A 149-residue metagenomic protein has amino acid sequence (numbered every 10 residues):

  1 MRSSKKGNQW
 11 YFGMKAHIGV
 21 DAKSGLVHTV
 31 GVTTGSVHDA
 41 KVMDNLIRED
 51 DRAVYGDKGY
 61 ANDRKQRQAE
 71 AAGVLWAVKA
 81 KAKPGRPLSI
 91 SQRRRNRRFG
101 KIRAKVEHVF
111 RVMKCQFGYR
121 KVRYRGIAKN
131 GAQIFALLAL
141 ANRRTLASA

Functional and structural regions predicted by a protein language model:
M1-L75, K81, F135-N142: Polybasic low-complexity intrinsically disordered regions
G7, G100, R144, S148: Acidic, contiguous segments within the catalytic cores of piggyBac-derived transposases
W10-F12, K83-G85, K105, Q133-I134 (+1 more regions): Intrinsically disordered and other compositionally biased segments
R48, R52-A53, K58-A132: Helix-centered, glycine/charged polyanion-binding patches within enzymatic domains that contact phosphate-containing
H108, V112, L138, N142-T145: Alpha-helical scaffold segments in soluble metabolic enzymes
F117-V122, N142-A149: Short helix-capping/linker segments at secondary-structure and domain boundaries
